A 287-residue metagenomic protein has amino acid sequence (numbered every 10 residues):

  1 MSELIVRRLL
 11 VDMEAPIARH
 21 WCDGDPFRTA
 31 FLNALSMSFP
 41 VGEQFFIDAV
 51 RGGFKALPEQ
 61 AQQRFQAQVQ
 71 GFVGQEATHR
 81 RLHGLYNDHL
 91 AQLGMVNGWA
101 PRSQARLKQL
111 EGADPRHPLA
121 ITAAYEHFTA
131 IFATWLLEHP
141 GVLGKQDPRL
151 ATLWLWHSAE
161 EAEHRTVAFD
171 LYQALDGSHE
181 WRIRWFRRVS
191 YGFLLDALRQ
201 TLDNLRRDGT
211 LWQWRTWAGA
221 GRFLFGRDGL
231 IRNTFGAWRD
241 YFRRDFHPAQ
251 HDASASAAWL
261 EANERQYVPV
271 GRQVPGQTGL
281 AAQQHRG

Functional and structural regions predicted by a protein language model:
M1-G287: Non-heme di-metal
